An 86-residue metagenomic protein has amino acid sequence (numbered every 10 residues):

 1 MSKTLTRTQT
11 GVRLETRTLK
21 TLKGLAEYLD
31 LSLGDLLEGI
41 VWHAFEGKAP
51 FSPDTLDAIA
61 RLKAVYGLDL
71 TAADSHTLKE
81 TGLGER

Functional and structural regions predicted by a protein language model:
M1-T16, K23-E27, K63-A73, E80-R86: Short Lys/Arg-rich basic patches
E15, K20, D35-E38: Polyanion-binding and phosphate-handling cores
L29-L56: Short, basic amphipathic alpha-helical segments that act as recognition/interaction helices in nucleic-acid-binding
F51-D57, S75-L83: Noncatalytic linker/hinge segments flanking ATPase motor cores
